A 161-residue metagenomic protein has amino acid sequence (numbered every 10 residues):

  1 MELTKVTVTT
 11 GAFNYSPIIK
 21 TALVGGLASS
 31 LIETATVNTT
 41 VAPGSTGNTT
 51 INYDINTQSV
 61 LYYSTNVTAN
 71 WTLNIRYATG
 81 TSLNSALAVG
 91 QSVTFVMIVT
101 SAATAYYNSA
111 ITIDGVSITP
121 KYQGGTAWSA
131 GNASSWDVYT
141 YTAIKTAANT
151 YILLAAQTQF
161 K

Functional and structural regions predicted by a protein language model:
M1-N56, A148-K161: Glycine-rich, low-complexity segments
N48, N66-K161: Acidic, glycine/polar-enriched metal-coordinating patches/loops that mediate binding to polyanionic ligands
Y53-T57, L87-G90: Flexible, charged surface loops at secondary-structure boundaries
T57-S64: Short carbohydrate-recognition loop motifs
